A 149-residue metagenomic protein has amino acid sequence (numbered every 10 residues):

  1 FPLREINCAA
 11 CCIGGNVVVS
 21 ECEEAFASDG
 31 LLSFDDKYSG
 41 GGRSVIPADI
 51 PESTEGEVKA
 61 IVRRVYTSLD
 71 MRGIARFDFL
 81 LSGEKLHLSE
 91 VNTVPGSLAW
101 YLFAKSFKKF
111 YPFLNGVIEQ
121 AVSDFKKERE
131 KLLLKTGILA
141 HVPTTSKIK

Functional and structural regions predicted by a protein language model:
F1-S53, L81, K85-L86: Phosphate-binding site of ATP-dependent enzymes
K37, D49-K149: ATP-dependent carboxylate activation and anion-phosphoryl transfer catalytic cores that bind Mg-ATP to form
